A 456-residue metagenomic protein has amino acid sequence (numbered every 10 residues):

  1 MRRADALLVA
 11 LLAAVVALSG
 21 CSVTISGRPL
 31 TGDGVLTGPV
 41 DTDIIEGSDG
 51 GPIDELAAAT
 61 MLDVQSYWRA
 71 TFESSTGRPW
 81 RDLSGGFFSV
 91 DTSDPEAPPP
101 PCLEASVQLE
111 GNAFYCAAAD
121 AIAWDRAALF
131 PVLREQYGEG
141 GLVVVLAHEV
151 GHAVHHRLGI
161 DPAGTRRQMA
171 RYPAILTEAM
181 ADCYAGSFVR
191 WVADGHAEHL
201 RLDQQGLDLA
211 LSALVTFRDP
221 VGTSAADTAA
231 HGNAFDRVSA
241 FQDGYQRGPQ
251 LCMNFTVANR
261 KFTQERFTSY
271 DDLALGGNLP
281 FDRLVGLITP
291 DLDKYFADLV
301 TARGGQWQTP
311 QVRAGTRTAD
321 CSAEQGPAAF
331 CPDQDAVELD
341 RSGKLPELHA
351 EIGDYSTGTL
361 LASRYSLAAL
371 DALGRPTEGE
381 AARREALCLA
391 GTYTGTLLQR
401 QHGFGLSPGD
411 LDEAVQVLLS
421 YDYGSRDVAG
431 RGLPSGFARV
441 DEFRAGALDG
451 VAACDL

Functional and structural regions predicted by a protein language model:
M1-T42, R134-G138, V154-A170: N-terminal low-structure segments adjacent to metalloprotease catalytic domains across cellular compartments
V16, C21-E104, Q250-D320, A453: A metal-dependent hydrolase signature that marks the N-terminal structural subdomain at the beginning of catalytic folds
G47, G51-D54, R167-D182, R375-L387: Active-site metal-coordination segments of metallo-dependent hydrolases
A59, T71-E73, L176-E178, D182-D219 (+4 more regions): Short helix/loop segments within enzyme catalytic domains that coordinate or immediately flank catalytic cofactors
T92-A123, R313-E338: Catalytic zinc-binding patch centered on the HExxH motif and its immediate surroundings that defines zinc-dependent
A128-V144, Y172, R341-T359, G374-E380: Short pre-active-site segment immediately N-terminal to the catalytic Zn-binding motif
V150-T165, S187, A193, Y365-E380 (+1 more regions): Catalytic Zn2+-binding segment of zinc metalloproteases
R218-T301, Y423-L456: Pan-zinc metallopeptidase signature
